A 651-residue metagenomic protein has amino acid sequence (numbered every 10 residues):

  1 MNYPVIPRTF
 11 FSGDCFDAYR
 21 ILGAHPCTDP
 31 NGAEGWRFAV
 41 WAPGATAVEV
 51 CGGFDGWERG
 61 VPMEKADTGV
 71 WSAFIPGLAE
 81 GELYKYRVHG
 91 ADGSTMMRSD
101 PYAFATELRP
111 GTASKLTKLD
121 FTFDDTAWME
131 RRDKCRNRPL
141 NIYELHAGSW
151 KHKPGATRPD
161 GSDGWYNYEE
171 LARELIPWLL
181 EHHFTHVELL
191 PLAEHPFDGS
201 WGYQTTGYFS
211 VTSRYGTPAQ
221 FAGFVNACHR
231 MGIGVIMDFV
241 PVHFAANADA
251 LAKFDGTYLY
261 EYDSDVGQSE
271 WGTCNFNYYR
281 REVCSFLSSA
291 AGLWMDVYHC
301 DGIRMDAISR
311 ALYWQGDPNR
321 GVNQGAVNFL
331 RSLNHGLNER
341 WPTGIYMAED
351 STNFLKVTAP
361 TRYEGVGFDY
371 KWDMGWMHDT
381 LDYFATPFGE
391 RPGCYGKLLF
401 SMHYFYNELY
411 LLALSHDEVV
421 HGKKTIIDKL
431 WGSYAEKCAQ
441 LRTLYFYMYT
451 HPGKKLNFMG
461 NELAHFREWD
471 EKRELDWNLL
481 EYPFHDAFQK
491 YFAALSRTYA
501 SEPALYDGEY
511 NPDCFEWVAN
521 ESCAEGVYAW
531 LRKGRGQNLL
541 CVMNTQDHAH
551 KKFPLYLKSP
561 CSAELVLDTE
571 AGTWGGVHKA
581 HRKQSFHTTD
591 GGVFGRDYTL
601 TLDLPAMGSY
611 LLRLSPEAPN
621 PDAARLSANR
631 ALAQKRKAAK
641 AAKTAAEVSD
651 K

Functional and structural regions predicted by a protein language model:
M1-L140, Y168-L179, H183, E436-C438 (+2 more regions): Carbohydrate-interacting/catalytic domains
A42-G44, F54, G77, H146-K151 (+8 more regions): Short, flexible loop/turn elements at secondary-structure junctions
T95-M96, K151-K153, H195-D198, H243-N247 (+6 more regions): Short catalytic/ligand-binding loop motif for oxyanion handling, primarily in non-cytosolic enzymes, centered on
P110, H299-D301, Q315-K472, A500-E570 (+1 more regions): Conserved alpha/beta catalytic core and glycan-binding cleft of carbohydrate-active enzymes
F123-W128, E170-R173, C284-A290, F388-F400 (+1 more regions): A Trp-anchored, charged/polar loop motif used as the substrate-binding/catalytic surface of acyl/ester-handling
A127-N137, H146-V322: Substrate-binding/active-site clefts of carbohydrate-active enzymes
T212-G216, Y278, R320-V322, L430-E436 (+2 more regions): Short, contiguous acidic/charged loop-to-helix segments that flank catalytic cores in large enzymes
